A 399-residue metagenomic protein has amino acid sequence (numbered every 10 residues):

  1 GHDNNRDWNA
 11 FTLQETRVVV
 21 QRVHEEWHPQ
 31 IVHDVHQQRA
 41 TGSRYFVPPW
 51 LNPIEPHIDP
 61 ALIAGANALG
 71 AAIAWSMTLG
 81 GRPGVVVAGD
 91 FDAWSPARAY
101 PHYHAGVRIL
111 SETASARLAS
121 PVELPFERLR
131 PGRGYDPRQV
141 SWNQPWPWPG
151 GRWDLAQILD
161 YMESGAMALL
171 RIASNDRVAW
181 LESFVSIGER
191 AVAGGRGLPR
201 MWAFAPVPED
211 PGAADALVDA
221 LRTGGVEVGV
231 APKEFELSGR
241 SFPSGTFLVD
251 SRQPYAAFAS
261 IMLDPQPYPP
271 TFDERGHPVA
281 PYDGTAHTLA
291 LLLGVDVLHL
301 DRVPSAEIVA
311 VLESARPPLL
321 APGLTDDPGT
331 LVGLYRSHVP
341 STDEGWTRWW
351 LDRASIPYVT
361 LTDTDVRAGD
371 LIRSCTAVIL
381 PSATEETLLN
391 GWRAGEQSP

Functional and structural regions predicted by a protein language model:
G1-N5: Active-site-adjacent "subsite" loops/lids of carbohydrate-active enzymes
R6-D7, T12-Q14, V18, R22 (+5 more regions): Intrinsic-disorder/low-complexity accessory segments
D34-Q38: Histidine-centered divalent metal-coordination motifs
